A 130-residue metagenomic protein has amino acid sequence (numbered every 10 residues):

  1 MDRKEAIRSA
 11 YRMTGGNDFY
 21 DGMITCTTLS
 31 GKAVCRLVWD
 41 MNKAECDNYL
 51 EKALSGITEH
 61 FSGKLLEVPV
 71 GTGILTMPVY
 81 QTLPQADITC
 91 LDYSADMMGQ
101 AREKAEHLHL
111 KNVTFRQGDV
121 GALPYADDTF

Functional and structural regions predicted by a protein language model:
M1-A33: N-terminal, positively charged/glycine-rich alpha-helical extensions of SAM-dependent methyltransferases
G16-Y20, L50, T76: A general structural signal for well-ordered alpha-helical segments in protein cores
T25-T28, W39, K43: Short hydrophobic helices that act as membrane-entry/anchoring signals
R36-L37, E67: N-terminal helix-turn-helix DNA-binding core of bacterial DNA-binding proteins
D40-S62: Conserved alpha-helix/loop element of class I SAM-dependent methyltransferases that forms part of the SAM/SAH-binding
L66-A122: Class I SAM-dependent methyltransferase SAM/SAH-binding core
G121-F130: A short acidic, Gly/Pro-enriched loop at the edge of an enzyme's catalytic core that lines a small-molecule cofactor
